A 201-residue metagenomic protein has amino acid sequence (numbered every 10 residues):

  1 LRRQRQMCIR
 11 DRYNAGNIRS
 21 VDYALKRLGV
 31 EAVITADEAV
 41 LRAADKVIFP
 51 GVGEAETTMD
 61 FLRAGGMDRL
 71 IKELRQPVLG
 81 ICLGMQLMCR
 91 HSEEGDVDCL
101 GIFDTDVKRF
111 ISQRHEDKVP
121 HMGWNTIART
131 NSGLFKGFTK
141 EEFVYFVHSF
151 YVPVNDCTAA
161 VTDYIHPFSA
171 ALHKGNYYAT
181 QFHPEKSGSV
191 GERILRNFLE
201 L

Functional and structural regions predicted by a protein language model:
L1-I9: Single conserved hydrophobic/aromatic residue that forms the stacking wall/gate of nucleotide- or nucleobase-binding
R2, L41-R42, I71: A short, aliphatic-rich alpha-helical micro-motif
R10-V30, F182-S187: N-terminal beta1-alpha1 ligand-phosphate binding loop
E31-A32, V107: Generic structural signal for residues in well-ordered beta-strands
A32-A43: Short acidic low-complexity segments
G53-M122: Cysteine-nucleophile active-site neighborhood
E73, D106-L201: Amide-donor transfer/coupling interface in amidating biosynthetic enzymes
